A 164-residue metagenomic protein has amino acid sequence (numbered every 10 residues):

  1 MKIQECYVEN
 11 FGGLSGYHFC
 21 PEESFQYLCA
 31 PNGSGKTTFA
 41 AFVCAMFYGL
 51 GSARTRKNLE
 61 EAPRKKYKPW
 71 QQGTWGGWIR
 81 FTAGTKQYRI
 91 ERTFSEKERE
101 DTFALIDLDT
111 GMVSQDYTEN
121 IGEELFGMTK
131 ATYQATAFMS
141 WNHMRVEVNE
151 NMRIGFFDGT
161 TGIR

Functional and structural regions predicted by a protein language model:
M1-T110: Extreme N-terminal "head/tail" segments of very large remodeling/mechanoenzyme assemblies
Q26, Y88-R164: Extended, charged alpha-helical "arm/stalk" segments used for dimerization and assembly in large NTPase-driven machines
